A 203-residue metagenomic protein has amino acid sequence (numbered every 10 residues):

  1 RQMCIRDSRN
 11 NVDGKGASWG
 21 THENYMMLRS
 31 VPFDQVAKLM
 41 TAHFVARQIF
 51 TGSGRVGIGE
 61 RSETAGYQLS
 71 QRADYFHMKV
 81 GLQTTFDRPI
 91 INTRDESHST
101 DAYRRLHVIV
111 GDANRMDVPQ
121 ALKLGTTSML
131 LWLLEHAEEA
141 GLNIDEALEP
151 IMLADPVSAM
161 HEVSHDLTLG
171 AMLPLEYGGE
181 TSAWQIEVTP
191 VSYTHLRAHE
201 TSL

Functional and structural regions predicted by a protein language model:
R1-I5, T194-T201: Conserved small/polar residues in nucleotide/adenosyl-binding loops
R6-G14, S18-G179: Loop-rich catalytic cores of soluble enzymes, especially ATP-dependent carboxylate-amine ligases and other
L169-M172, T181-S192, R197: Nucleotidyltransferase catalytic cores
